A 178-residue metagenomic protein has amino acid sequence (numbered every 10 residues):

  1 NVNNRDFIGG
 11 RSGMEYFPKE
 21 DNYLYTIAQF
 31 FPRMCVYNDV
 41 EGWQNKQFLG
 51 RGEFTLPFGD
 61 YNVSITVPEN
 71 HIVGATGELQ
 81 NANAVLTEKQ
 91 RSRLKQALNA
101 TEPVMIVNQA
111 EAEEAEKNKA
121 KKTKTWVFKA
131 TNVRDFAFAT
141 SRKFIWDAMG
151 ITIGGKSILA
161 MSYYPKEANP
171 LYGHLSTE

Functional and structural regions predicted by a protein language model:
N1-Y23, A110-K121, T125-W126: A surface-exposed beta-strand-loop module
G10-G50: Core domains of carbohydrate- and sulfate-ester-processing enzymes
P32-W43, L49-E178: Hydrophobic helix-coil surface modules that form long, contiguous segments used for peptide/substrate interaction
